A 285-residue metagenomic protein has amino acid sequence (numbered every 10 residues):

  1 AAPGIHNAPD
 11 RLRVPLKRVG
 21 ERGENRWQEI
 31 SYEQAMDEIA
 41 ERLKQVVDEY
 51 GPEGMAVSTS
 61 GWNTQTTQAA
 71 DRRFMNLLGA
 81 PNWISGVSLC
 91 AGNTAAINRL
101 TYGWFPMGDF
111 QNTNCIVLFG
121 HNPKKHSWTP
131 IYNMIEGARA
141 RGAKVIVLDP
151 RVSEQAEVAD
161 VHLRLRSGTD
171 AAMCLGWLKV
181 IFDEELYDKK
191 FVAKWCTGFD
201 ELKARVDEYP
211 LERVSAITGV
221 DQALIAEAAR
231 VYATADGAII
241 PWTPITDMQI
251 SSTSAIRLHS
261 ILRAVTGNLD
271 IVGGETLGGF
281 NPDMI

Functional and structural regions predicted by a protein language model:
A1-E184, D221: N-terminal export/assembly segments and adjacent metallocofactor-ligating motifs of anaerobic energy-metabolism
A8-L12, K179-Y209: Scaffold signal of the M16-like zinc-metallopeptidase fold and its non-catalytic homologs
P15-L16, Q65-T66, L202-Y209, T253: Short acidic alpha-helix initiation/capping motifs at coil-to-helix transition points, especially at protein N-termini
Y50-G54, Y187-V192, I239, D270-L277: Flexible, glycine/charged-enriched surface loops at secondary-structure junctions
A56-T64, I217-V220, T243-S251, P282-D283: Conserved short loop/turn motifs at secondary-structure junctions
D109-N112, I116-N122, G198-T218: Conserved thiamine diphosphate
K203-R205, A226-G237: Core structural elements
Y232-I285: A glycine-rich, hydrophobic/aromatic-adjacent loop/helix-cap motif
